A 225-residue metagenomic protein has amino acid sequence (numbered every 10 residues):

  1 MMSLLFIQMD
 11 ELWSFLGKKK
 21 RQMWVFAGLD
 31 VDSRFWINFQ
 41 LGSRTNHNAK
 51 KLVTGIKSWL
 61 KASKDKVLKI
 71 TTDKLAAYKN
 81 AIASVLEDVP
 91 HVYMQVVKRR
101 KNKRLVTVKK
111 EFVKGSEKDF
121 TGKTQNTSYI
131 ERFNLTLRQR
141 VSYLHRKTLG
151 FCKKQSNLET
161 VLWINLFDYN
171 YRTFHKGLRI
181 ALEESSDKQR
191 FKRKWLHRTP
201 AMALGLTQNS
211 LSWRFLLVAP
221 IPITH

Functional and structural regions predicted by a protein language model:
M1-H225: Residue-level recognition of single "structural anchor" positions that define or cap local secondary structure
